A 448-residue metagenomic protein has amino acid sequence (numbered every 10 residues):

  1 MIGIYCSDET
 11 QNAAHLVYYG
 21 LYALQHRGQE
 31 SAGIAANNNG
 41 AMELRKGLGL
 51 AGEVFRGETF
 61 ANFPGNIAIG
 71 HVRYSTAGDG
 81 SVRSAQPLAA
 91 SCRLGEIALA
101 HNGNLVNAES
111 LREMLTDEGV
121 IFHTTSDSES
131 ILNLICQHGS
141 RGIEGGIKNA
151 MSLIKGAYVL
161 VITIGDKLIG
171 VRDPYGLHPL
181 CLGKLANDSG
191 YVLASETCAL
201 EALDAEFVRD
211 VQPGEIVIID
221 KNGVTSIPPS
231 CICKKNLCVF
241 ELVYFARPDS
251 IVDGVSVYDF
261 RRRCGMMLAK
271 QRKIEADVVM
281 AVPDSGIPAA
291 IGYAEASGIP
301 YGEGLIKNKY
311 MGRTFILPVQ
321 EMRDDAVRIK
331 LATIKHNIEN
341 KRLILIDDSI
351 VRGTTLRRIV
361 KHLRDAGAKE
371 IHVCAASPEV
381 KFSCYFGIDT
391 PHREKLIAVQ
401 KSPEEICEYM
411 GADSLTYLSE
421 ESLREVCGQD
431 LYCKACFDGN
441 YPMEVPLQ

Functional and structural regions predicted by a protein language model:
M1-P213, I218-A276, V282, E370: Conserved short alpha-helical segments that host acidic/polar catalytic motifs at enzyme active sites
F55, T124, E129, Y301-G312 (+1 more regions): A conserved beta-strand->alpha-helix junction
T76-A77, N107, L177-H178, L200-E201 (+6 more regions): Flexible loop/turn segments at secondary-structure boundaries
S84, Q137-H138, I316-E321, G387-I388 (+1 more regions): Short, surface-exposed amphipathic charged segments that create phosphate/polyanion-binding patches used for binding
V120, S140-R141, K273-D277, E295-G302 (+2 more regions): Secondary-structure transition/capping motifs at alpha-helix termini and the adjoining loop/turn into the next element
M151, D166-K167, K184, D204-D210 (+2 more regions): PRPP-dependent phosphoribosyltransferase catalytic core
V279, G286-Y293, S297, Y301 (+1 more regions): Extended, hydrophobic alpha-helical segments in both membrane/secreted and soluble proteins
G298-I344, T354, K381-P391: Short, glycine/charge-rich flexible loops or terminal/linker lids adjacent to PRPP-binding catalytic cores
